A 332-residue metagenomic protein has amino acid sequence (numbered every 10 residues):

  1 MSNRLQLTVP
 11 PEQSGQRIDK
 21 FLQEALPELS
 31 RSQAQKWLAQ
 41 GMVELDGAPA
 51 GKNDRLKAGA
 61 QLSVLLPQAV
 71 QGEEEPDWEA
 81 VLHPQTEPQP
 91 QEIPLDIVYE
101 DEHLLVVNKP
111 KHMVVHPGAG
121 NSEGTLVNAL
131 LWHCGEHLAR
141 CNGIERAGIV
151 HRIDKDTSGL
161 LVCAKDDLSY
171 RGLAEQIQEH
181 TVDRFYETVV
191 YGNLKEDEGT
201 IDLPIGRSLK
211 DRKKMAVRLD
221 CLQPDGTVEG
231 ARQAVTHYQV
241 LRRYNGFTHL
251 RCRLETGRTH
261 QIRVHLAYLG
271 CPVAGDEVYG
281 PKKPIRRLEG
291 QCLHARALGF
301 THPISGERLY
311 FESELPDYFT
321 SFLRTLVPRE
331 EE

Functional and structural regions predicted by a protein language model:
M1-E332: RNA pseudouridine synthases
